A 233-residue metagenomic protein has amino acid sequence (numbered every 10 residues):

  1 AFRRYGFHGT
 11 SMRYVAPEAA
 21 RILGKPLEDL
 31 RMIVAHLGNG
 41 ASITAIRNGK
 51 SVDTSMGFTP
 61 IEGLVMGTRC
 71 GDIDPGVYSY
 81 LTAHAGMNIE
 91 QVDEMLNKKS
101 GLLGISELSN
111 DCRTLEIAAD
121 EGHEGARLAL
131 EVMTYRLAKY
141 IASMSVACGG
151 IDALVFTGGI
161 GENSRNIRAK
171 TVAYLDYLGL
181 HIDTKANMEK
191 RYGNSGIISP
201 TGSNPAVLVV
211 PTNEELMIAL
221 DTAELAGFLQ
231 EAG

Functional and structural regions predicted by a protein language model:
A1-H84, G233: Glycine-rich phosphate-binding loop of actin/hexokinase-like ATP-binding domains
F7-T10, Y14, A41, D72-G76 (+9 more regions): Conserved active-site and cofactor/substrate-binding residues in soluble primary-metabolism enzymes
A19-P26, I141-D152: Phosphate/pyrophosphate-binding loops at sites that engage ATP/ADP/AMP, CoA/4′-phosphopantetheine, polyphosphate
G38, D152-Y174: Glycine-rich phosphate-binding loops at beta-strand->alpha-helix junctions
T82-L108: Oxyanion-binding "anion nests"
E94, G101-I105, C112-A147: Adenine-nucleotide phosphate-binding core of ATP-dependent small-molecule kinases
R165, A169-E214: Conserved phosphate-binding/catalytic loops in two-lobed NTP-binding clefts
